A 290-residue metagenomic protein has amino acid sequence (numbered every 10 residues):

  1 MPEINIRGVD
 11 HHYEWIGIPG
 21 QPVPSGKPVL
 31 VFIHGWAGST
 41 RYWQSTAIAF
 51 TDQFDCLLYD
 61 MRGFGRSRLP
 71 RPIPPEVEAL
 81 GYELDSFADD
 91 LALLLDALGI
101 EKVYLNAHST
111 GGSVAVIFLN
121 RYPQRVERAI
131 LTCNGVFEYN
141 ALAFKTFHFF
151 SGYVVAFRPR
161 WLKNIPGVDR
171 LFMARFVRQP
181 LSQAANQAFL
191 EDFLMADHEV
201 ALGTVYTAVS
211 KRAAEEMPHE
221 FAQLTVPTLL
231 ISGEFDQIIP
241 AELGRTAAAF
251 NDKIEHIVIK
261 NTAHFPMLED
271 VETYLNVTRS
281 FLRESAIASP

Functional and structural regions predicted by a protein language model:
M1-D10: N-terminal cap/lid segment of alpha/beta-hydrolase-fold proteins
H12-I73: Conserved HGGG/HGGXW glycine-rich cap/lid loop of the alpha/beta-hydrolase fold
P19-Q21, L58-T110, N276: Active-site loop/oxyanion-hole signature of alpha/beta-hydrolase fold enzymes
V114-F118: Hydrolases whose catalytic domains are alpha/beta-hydrolase-1, hotdog thioesterase, or metallo-beta-lactamase-like
N120, E127-R160: Flexible "cap/lid" loop of the alpha/beta hydrolase fold
N140-K145, W161-A222: Conserved alpha/beta-hydrolase catalytic His-Asp/Glu region
Q223-T262, L268: Conserved loop-alpha-helix segment in the C-terminal half of the alpha/beta-hydrolase fold that carries the catalytic
D252-P290: Catalytic active-site module of serine/aspartate enzymes centered on a nucleophile-bearing elbow/loop
